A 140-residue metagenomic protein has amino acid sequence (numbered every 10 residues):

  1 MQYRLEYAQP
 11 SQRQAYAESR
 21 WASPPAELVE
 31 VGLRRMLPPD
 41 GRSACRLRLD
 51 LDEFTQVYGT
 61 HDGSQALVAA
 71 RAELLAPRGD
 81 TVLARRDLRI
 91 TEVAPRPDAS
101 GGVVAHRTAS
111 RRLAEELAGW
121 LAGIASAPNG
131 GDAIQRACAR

Functional and structural regions predicted by a protein language model:
M1-D50: N-terminal segment of the mature soluble domain
M1-L5, Q65, R89: Generic preference for hydrophobic/aromatic residues in regular secondary structure cores
P10-R20, G79-G119, G123: Short secondary-structure boundary motifs at beta->alpha junctions and helix caps
V31, R35-G79: Surface-exposed short loop/turn segments
G119-R140: Short, highly charged C-terminal tails/helix-capping segments
